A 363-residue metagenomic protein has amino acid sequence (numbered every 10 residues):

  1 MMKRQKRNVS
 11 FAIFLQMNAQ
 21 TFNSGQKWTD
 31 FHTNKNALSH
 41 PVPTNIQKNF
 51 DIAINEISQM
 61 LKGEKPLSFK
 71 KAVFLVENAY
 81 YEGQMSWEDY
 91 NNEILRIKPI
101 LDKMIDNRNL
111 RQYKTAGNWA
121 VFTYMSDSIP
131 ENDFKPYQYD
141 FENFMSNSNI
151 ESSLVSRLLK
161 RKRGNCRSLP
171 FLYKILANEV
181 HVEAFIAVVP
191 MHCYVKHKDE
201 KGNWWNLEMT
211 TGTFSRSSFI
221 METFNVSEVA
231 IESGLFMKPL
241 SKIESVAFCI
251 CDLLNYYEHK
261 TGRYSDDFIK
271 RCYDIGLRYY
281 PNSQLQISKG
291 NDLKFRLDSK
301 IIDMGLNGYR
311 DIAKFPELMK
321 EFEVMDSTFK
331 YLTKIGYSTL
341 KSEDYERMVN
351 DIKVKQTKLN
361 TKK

Functional and structural regions predicted by a protein language model:
M1-Q26: Bacterial Sec-dependent N-terminal signal peptides
K62-S156: Secondary-structure boundary elements
P136-H192: Active-site neighborhood of thiol-dependent amide/isopeptide-bond enzymes
S168-L235: Hydrophobic/aromatic-rich core segments of domains that either
V226-E228, G262-K270: Helix-turn-helix repeat elements of alpha-solenoid scaffolds
P239-K260, P281-N307, K341-D351: Amphipathic alpha-helical repeat scaffolds of TPR domains
D266-D274, D303-L332: Alpha-helical repeat scaffolds
D326-K363: Terminal, low-structured helical/coil segments at or just beyond the last alpha-helical repeat
